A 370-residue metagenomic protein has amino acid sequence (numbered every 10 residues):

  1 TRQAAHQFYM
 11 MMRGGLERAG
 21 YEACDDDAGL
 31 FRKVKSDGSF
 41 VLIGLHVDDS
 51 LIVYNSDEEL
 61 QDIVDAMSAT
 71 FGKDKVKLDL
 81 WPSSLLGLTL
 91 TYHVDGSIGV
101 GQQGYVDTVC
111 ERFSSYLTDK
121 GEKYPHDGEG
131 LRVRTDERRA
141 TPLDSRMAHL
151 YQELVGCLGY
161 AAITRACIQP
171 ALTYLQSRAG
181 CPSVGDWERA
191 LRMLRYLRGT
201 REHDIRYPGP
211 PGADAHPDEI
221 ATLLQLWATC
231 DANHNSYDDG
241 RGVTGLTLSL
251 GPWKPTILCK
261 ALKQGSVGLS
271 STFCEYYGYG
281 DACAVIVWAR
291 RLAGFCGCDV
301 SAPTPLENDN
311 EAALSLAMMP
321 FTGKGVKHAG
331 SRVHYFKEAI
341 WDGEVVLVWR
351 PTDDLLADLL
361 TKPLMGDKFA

Functional and structural regions predicted by a protein language model:
T1-A370: Long, low-complexity, charge-biased intrinsically disordered regions
